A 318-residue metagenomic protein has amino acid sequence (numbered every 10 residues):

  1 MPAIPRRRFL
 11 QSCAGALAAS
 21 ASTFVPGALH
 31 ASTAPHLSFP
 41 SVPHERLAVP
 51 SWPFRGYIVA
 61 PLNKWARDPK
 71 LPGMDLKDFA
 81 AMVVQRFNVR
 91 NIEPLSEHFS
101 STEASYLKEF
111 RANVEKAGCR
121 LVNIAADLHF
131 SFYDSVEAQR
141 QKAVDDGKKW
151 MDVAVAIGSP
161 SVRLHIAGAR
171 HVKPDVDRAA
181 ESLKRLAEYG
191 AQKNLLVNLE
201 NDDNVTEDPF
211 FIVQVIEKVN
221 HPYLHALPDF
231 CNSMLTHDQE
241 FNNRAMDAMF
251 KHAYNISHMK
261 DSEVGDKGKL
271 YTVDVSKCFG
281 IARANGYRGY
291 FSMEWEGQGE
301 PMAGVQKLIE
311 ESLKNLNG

Functional and structural regions predicted by a protein language model:
P2-A156, P174, K184, A191 (+7 more regions): N-terminal pre-domain/capping segments
P61-L62, N91-I92, A180-I281: Acidic/histidine-rich catalytic cores of soluble enzymes
N91, S161, I256, G289-Y290: Residues at the N-termini of beta-strands
V114, D274, C278-Y290: P-loop/Walker A phosphate-binding loop and immediately adjacent motor/lid segment at beta-alpha junctions
C119, L195, N285-G289: A short helix->loop->beta-strand "cap" motif at the edges of active sites that frequently abuts
A154-K173, K193-D202: Active-site groove signature of glycoside hydrolases
A169-L183: Active-site cleft segment of glycoside hydrolase catalytic domains centered on the general acid/base Glu
S292-W295: Short acidic/histidine-rich active-site segments
